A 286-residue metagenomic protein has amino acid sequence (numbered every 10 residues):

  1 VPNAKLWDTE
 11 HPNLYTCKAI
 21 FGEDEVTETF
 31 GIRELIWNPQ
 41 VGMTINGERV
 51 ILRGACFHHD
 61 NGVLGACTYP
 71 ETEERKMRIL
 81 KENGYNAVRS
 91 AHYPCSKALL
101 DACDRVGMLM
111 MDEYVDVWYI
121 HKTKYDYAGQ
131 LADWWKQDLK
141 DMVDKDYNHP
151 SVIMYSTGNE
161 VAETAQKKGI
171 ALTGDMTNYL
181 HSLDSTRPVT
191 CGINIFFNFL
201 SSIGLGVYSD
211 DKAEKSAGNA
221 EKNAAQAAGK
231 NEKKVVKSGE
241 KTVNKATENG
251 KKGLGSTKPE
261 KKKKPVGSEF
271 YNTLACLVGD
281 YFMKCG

Functional and structural regions predicted by a protein language model:
V1-K97, D101-A102, V106-G107, I153-M154 (+5 more regions): Secreted/periplasmic carbohydrate-active enzymes, especially glycoside hydrolases
K18, K233-K234, K241, K264 (+2 more regions): Residue-level marker of intrinsically disordered, low-complexity segments enriched for small/polar residues
A87-N219, K264-G286: Substrate-binding/catalytic cleft of secreted carbohydrate-active enzymes, primarily glycoside hydrolases
A213, A217-L254, L274: Composition-driven recognition of long, low-complexity, acid-poor segments enriched in small hydrophobic and small
K258: Aromatic-Pro/Gly-enriched surface loop or interdomain linker that acts as a lid/target-recognition segment
